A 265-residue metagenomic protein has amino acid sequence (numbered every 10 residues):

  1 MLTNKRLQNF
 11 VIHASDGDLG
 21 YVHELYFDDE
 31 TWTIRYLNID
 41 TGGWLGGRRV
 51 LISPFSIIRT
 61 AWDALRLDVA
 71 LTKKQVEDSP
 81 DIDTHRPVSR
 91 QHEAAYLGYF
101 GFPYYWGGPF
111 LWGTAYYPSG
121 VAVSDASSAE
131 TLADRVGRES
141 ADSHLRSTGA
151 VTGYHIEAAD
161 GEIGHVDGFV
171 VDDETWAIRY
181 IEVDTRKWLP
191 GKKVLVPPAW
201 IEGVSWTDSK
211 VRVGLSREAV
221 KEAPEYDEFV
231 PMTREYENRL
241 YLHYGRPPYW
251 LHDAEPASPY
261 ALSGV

Functional and structural regions predicted by a protein language model:
M1-V265: Peripheral interaction segments used for macromolecular assembly
